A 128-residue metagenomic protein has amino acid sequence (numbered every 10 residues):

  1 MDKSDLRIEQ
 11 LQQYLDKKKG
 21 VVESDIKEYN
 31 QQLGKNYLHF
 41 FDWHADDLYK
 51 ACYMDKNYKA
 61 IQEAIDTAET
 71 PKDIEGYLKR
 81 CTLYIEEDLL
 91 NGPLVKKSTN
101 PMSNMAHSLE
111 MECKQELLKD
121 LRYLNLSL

Functional and structural regions predicted by a protein language model:
M1-K3, D66-K72, R122-L128: Short intrinsically disordered terminal tails
M1-Y37: Leu/Val/Ala/Ile-rich N-terminal alpha-helices, chiefly Sec-type signal peptides and the beginnings
D2, E9, F41-C52, P101 (+1 more regions): Short, solvent-exposed segments of well-ordered alpha helices
I8-L11, L15, K19, T70-L89: Disulfide-bonded cysteine-rich modules in secreted/extracellular proteins, activating on the conserved Cys frameworks
E9-Q10, K19-G20, A60, G76 (+4 more regions): A composition-driven surface/loop motif
S24-Y84: Amphipathic alpha-helical interaction modules
Y84-L128: Amphipathic alpha-helical binding modules
